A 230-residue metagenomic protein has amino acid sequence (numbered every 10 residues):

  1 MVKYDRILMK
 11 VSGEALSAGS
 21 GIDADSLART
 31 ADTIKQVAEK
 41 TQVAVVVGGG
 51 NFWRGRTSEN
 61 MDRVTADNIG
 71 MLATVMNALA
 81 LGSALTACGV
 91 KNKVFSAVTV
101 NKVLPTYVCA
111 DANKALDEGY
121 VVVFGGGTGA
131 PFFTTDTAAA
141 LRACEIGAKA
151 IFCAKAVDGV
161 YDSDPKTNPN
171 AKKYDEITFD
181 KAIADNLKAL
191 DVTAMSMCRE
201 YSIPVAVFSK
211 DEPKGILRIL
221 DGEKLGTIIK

Functional and structural regions predicted by a protein language model:
M1-K230: C-terminal catalytic "cap/lid" subdomain
